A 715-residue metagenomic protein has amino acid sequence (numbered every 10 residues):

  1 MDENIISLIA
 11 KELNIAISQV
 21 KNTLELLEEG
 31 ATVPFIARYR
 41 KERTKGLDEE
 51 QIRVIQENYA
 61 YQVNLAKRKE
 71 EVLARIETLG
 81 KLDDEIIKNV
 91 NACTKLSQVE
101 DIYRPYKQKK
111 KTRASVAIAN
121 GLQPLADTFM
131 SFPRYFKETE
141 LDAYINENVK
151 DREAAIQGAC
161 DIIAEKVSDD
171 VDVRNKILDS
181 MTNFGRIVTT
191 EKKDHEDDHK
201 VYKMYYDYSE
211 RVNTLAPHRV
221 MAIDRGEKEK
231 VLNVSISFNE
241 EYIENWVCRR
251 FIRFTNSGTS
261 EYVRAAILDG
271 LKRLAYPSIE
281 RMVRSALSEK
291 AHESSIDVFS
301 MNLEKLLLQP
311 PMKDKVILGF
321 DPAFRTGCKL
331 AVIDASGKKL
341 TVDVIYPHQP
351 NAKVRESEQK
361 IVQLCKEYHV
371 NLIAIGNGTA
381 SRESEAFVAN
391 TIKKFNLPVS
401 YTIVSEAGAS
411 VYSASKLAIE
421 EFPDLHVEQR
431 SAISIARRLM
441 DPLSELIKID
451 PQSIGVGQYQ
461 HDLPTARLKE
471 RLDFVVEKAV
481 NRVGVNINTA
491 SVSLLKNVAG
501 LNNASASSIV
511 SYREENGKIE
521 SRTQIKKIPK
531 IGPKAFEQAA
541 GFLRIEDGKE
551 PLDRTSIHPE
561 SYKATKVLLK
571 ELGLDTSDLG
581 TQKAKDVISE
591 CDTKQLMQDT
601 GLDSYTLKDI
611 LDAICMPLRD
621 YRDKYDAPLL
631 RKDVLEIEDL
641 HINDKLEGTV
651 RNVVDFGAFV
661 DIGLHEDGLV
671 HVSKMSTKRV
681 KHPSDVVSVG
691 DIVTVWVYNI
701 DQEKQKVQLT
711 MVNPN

Functional and structural regions predicted by a protein language model:
V20, V342-Q349, L372, A414-V427 (+6 more regions): Short beta-alpha connecting loops at secondary-structure transitions that line or flank enzyme active sites
E25-E28, P105, V116-A119, A222-G226 (+16 more regions): Replace "in large, NTP-powered and nucleic-acid-processing enzymes" with "in large, NTP-powered factors and other
T32, D48-K150, R482-K624, R631 (+2 more regions): Accessory alpha-helical DNA-binding modules that contact the DNA backbone or grooves
Q51-R53, L65, E70-G319, R325-D424 (+1 more regions): Duplex nucleic acid-engaging cores and interfaces of nucleic-acid transaction enzymes
Q98, T402, G408, S413-V483 (+1 more regions): Long, charge-rich intrinsically disordered scaffolds of nucleic-acid metabolism proteins
Y144-R152, Y208-S209, V247-L271, A275 (+3 more regions): Low-complexity, acidic/Ser/Thr- and charged residue-rich accessory regions of DNA metabolism proteins
D179-I187, F320-F324, T379-A380, V404-V411 (+5 more regions): A glycine-rich phosphate-binding loop feature that marks nucleotide/adenosyl-phosphate handling sites
M282-S300, S453-G484, Q598-I642: Long, charged amphipathic helices and adjacent flexible linkers at domain junctions
